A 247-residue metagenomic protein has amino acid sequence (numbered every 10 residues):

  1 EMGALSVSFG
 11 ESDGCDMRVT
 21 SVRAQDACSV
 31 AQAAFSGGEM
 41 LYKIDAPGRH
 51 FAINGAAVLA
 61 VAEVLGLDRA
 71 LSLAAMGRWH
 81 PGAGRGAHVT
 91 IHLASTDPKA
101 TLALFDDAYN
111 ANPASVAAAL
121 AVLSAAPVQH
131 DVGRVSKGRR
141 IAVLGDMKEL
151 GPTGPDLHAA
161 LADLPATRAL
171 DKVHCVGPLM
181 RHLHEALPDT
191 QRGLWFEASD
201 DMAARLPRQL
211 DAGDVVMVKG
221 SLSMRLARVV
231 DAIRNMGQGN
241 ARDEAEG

Functional and structural regions predicted by a protein language model:
M2-L5, C15, D26-A27, G37-L41 (+2 more regions): ATP-dependent carboxylate-amine ligase
S8-S12: Short beta-strand elements of ligand-binding domains
Q32-A34: A general beta-strand register signal
